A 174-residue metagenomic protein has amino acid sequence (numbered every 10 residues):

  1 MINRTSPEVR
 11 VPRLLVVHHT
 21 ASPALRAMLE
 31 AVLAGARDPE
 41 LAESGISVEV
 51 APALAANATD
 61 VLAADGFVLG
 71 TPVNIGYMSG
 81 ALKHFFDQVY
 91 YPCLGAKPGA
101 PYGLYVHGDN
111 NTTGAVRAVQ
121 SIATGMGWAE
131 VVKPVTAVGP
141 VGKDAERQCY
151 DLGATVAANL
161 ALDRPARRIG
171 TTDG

Functional and structural regions predicted by a protein language model:
M1-V17, A53-F67, G153, A157: Glycine/serine-rich loop-strand microenvironments at binding/catalytic pocket rims
I2-E40: N-terminal beta1-alpha1 ligand-phosphate binding loop
I2-R4, L41, N57, A129-G174: Glycine-rich phosphate/pyrophosphate-binding loop and the adjoining helix
R13-L15, S47-E49, G103: A structural signal for isolated positions on well-ordered beta-strands in alpha/beta enzyme cores
T20-P23, V106-N111, A137-G142: Short histidine/acidic/glycine/proline-rich micro-motifs that form metal- and phosphate-coordinating active-site loops
M28, A81, A115, A145-Q148: Residues at alpha-helix caps and immediate loop-helix transition turns in enzyme cores, especially N- and C-cap
E43-A55: A short beta-strand-loop structural module common to alpha/beta enzyme folds
A53-E130: Helix-loop-strand module that forms the ligand-binding subsite of alpha/beta enzymes
